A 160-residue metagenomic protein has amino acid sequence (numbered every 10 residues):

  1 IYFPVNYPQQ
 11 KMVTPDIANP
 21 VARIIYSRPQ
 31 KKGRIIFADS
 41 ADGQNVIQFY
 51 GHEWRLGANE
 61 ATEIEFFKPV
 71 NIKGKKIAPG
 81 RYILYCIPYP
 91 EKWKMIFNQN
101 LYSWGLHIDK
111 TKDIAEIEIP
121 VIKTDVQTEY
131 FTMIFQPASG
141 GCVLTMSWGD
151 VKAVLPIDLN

Functional and structural regions predicted by a protein language model:
I1-H52, G105-N160: Primarily secretory-pathway and cell-envelope proteins
F49-W104: Mid-length scaffold segments of soluble, non-membrane domains
